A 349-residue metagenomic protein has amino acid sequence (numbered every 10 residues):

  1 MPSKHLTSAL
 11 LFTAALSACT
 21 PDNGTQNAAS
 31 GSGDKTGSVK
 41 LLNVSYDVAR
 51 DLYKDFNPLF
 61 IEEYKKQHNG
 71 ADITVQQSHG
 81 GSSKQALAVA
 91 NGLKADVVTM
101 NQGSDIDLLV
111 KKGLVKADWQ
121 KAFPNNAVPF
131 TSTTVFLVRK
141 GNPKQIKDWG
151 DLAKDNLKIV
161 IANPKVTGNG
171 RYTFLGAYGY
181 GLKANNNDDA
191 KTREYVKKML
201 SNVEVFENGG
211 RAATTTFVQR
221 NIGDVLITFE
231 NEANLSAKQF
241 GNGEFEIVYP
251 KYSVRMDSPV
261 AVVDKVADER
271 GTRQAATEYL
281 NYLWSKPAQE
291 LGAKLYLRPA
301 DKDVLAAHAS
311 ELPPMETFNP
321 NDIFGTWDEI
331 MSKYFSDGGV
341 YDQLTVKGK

Functional and structural regions predicted by a protein language model:
M1-T7: Bacterial N-terminal signal peptides that target proteins for export
S17-A18: C-terminal motif of bacterial Sec signal peptides marking the signal peptidase cleavage site
G31-T167, A309-S310, E316, Y341 (+1 more regions): N-terminal segment of the mature folded domain
V44-Y46, V138-K140, K158-N185, L200-V203 (+1 more regions): Short beta-strand->loop
T133-N142, D257-Q274, L291-L295: A bilobed periplasmic-binding-protein/Venus flytrap-type ligand-binding module shared by bacterial periplasmic
G141-K147, V166, G179-N187, V266-R273: Short helix-loop capping/hinge motifs at secondary-structure junctions, enriched in acidic/polar residues
A184-K251: Ligand-binding pocket segment of bilobal, Venus flytrap-like solute-binding proteins
A267-K349: Extracellular/periplasmic juxtamembrane helices and adjacent flexible linkers that interface with membrane partners
